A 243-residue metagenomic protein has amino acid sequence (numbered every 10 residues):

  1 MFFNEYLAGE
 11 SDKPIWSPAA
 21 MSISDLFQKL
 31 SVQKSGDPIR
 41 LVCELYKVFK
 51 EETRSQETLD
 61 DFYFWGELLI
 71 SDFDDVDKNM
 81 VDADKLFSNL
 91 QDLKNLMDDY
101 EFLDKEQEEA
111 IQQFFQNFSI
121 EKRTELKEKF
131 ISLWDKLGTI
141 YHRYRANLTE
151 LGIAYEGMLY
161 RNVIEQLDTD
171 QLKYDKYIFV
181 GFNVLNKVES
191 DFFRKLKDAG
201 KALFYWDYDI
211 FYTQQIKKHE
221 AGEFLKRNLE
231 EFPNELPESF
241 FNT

Functional and structural regions predicted by a protein language model:
M1-T243: Nucleic acid-machinery interaction/catalytic patches
